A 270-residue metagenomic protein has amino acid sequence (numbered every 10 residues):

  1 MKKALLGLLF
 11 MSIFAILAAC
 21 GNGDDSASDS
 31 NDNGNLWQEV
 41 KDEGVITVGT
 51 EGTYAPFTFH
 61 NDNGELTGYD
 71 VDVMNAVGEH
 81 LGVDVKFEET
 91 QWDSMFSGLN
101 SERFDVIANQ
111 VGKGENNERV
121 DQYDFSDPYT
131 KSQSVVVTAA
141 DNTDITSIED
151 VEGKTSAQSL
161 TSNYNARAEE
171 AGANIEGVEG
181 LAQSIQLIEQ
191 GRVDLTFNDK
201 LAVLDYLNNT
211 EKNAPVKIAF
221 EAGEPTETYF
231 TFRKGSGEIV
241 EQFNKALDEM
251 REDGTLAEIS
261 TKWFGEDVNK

Functional and structural regions predicted by a protein language model:
I16-A19: C-terminal motif of bacterial Sec signal peptides marking the signal peptidase cleavage site
G21-G23, V71-H80, E227-E266: Extended ligand-binding regions for polar small-molecule ligands
D29-V111: Extracytoplasmic small-molecule ligand-binding "clamshell" domains of the periplasmic binding protein/Venus flytrap
T47, T53-A55, T67-E79, Q133-L181 (+2 more regions): Bilobed "Venus flytrap"/periplasmic-binding protein-like clamshell domains and structurally analogous long
D72, F87-L99, T143, T161-S162 (+2 more regions): Short helix-initiation/N-cap motifs at beta->coil->alpha
D84-D150: Acidic, polar ligand-binding/catalytic clefts
V111-V120, R167-E170, E189, D194-P225: A ligand-binding cleft/hinge motif common to bilobed small-molecule-binding domains
K131-T138, K200, L204-N244, E266-K270: Periplasmic-binding protein-like
